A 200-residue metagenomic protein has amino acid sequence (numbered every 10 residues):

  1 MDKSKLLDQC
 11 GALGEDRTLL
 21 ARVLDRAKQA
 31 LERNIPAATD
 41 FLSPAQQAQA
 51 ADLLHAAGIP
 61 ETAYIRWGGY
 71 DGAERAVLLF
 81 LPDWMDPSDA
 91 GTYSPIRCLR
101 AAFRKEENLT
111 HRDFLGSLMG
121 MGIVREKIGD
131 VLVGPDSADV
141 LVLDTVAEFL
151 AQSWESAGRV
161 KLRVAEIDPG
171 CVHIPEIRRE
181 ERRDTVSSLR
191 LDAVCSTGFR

Functional and structural regions predicted by a protein language model:
M1-D184, R190: Non-catalytic terminal extensions of ATP-dependent helicases
T185-R200: Basic (Lys/Arg-enriched) interaction patch that binds polyanionic ligands
